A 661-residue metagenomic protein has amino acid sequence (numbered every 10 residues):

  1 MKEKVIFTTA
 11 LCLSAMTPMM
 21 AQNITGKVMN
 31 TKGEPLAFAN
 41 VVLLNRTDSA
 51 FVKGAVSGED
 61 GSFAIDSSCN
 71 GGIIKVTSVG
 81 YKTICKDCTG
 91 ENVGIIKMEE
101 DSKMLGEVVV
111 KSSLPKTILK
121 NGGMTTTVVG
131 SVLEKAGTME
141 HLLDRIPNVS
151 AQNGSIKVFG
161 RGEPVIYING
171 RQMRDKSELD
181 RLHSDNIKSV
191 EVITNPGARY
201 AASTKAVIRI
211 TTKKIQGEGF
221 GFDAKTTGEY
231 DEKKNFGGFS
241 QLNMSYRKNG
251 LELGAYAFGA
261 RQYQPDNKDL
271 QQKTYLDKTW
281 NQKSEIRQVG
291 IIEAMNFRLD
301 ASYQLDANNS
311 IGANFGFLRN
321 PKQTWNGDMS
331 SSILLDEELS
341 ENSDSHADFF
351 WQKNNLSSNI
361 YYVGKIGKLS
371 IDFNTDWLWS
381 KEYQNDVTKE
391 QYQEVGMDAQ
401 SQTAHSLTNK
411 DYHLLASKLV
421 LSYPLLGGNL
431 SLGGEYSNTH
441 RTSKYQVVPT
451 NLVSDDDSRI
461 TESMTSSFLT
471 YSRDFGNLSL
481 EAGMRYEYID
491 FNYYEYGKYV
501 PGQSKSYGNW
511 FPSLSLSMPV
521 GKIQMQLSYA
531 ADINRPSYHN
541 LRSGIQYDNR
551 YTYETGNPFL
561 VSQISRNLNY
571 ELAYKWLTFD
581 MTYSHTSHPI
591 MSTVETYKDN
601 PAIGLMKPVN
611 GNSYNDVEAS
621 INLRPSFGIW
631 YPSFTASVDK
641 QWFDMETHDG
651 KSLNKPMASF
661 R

Functional and structural regions predicted by a protein language model:
V42-L44, T77-Y81, V93-V132, A151-N153 (+2 more regions): Short, acidic, small-residue-rich periplasmic hinge/interaction motif at the N-terminus of Gram-negative outer-membrane
T47-S62: Short, acidic Ser/Thr/Gly-rich low-complexity loop/linker segments typical of extracellular and cell-surface proteins
A64, R145, R171-G197: Short acidic/polar hinge/loop motifs at secondary-structure boundaries that mediate gating or recognition
E91-E99, E107, M139-L142, K176-S177 (+3 more regions): N-terminal periplasmic accessory domains that precede and gate Gram-negative outer-membrane beta-barrel machines
E140-Q172: Extracytoplasmic beta-strand/coil segments of soluble accessory domains associated with Gram-negative outer-membrane
K234-N267, K278-N326, N354-S358, G364 (+1 more regions): Transmembrane beta-barrel wall of Gram-negative outer-membrane proteins
N296-N320, H346-Y496, S517-Q524, L577-F579 (+2 more regions): Face-selective signature of the C-terminal outer-membrane beta-barrel domain
R459-E462, G502, I533-S587, G604-E618: Outer-membrane beta-barrel signature, preferentially recognizing the C-terminal barrel domain of Gram-negative
